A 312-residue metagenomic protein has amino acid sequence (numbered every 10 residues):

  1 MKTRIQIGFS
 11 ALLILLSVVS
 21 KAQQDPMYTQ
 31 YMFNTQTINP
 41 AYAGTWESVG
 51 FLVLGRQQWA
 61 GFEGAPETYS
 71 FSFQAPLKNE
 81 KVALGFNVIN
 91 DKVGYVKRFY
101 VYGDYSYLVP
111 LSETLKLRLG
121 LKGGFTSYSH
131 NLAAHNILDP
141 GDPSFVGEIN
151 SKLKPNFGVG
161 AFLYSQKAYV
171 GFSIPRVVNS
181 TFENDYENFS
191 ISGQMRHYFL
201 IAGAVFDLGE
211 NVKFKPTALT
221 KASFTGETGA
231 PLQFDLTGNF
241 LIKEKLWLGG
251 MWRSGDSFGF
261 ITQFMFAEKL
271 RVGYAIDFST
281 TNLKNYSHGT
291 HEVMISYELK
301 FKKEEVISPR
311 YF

Functional and structural regions predicted by a protein language model:
M1-F9: Bacterial N-terminal signal peptides that target proteins for export
G8-S17: Bacterial N-terminal signal peptides
V18-A22: Sec/Tat signal peptide C-region and signal peptidase I cleavage site
Q23-F312: Subset of outer-membrane beta-barrel
